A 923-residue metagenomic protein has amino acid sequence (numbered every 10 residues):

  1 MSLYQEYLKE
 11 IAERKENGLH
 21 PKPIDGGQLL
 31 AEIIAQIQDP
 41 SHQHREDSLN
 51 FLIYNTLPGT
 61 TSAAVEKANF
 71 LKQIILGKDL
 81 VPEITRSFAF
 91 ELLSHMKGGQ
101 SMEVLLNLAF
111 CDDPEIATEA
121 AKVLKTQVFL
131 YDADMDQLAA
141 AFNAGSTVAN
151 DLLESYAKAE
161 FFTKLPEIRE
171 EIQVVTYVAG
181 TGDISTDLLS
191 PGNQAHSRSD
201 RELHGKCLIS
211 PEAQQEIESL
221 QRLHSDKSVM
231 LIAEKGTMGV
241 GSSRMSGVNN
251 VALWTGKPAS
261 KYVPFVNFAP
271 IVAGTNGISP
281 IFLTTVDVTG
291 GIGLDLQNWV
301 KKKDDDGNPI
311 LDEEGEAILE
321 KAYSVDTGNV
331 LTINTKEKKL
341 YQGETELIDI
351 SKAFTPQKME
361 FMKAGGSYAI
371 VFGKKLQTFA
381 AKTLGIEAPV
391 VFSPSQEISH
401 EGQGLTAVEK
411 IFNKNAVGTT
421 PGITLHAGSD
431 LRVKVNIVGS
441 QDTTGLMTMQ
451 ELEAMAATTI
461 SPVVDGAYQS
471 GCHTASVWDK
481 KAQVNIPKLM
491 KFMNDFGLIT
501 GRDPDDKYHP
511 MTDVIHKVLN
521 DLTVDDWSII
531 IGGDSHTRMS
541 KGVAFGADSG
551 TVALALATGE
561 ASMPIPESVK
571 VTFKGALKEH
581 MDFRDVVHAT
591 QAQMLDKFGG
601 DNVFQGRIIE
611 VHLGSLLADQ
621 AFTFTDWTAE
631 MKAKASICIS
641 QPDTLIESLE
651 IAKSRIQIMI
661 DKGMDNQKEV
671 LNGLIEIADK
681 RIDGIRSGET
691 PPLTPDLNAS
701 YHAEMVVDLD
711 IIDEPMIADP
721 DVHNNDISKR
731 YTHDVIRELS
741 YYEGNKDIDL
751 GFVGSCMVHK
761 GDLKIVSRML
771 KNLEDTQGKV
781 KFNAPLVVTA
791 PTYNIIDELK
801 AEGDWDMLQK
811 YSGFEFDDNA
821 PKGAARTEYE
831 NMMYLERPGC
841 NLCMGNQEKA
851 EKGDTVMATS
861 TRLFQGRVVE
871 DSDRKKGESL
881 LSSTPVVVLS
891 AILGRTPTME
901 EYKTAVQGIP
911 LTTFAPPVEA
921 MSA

Functional and structural regions predicted by a protein language model:
M1-E10, G99, L347-A353: Short, 15-30-residue, compositionally biased linear elements with alpha-helical propensity or flexible coil
L3-D39, K358-F372: Amphipathic alpha-helical packing elements
N17-P23, E46-T61, L76, E83-G98 (+3 more regions): Structural detector for internal amphipathic alpha-helices that build alpha-solenoid repeat scaffolds
G27-A35, P58-G77, G98-F110, L130-A141: Amphipathic alpha-helical scaffolding segments comprising HEAT/armadillo-like alpha-solenoid repeats
I34-F51: Generic amphipathic, hydrophobic interface segment in small proteins and small subunits
S41, V81-P82, D112-P114, S146: Short inter-helical turns and helix N-cap capping residues of alpha-solenoid HEAT/ARM repeat scaffolds
L108-A109, I116-A923: Fe-S-dependent hydro-lyases/dehydratases of central metabolism
